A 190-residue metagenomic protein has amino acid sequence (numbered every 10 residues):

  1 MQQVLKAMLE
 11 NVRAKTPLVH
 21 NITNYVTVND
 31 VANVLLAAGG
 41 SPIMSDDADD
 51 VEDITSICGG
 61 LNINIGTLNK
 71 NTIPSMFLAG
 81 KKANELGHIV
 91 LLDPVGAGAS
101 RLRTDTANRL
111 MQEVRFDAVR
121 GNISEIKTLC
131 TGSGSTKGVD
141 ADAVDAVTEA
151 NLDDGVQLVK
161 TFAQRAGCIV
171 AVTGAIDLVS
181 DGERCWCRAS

Functional and structural regions predicted by a protein language model:
M1-L78, K82-N84, I89, V156-S190: Small-residue (G/A/S/T)-rich helix-start motifs and N-terminal tracts that mark the onset
T23, N71, G98-A99, A150-N151: Residues that cap or flank secondary-structure elements
V51, A97-G98, E125-T128: Short gly/pro/ser/thr-enriched loop/turn and capping motifs at secondary-structure boundaries
L61-N64, I89-P94, G138-A143: Short beta-strands and strand-loop turn motifs
G66, V95-A97, S124, A175: Active-site beta-loop-alpha junctions enriched in small/polar residues
T72-G121: Glycine/small-residue-rich loop that forms an oxyanion/phosphate-binding "nest" at active or ligand-binding sites
L102-C185: Conserved phosphate/ATP/ADP-binding segment of small-molecule kinases
